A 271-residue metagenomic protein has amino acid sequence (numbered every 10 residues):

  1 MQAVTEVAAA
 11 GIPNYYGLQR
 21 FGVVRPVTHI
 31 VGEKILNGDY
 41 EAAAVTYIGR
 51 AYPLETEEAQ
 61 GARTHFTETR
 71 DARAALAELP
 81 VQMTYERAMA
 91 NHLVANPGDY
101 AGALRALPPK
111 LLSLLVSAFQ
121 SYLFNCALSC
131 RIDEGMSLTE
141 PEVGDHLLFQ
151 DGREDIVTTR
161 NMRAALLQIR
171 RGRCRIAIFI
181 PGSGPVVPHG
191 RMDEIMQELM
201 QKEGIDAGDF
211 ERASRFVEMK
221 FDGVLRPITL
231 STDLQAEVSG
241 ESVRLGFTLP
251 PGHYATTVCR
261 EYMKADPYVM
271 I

Functional and structural regions predicted by a protein language model:
M1-S242, G246, P250, R260-I271: Extended, charged/glycine-rich binding lobes that contact polyanionic ligands
H253: Gly/Ser/Thr-rich helix-start
